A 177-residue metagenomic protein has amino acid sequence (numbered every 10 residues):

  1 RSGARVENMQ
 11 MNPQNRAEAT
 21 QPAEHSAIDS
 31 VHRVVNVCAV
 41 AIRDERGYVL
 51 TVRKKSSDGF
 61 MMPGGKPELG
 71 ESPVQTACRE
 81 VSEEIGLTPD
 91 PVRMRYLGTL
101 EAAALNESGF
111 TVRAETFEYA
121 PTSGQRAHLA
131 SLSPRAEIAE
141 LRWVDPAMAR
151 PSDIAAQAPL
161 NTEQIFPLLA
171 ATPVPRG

Functional and structural regions predicted by a protein language model:
R1-M9: Short, Lys/Arg-enriched N-terminal segments with co-localized hydrophobic residues within the first ~10-30 amino acids
Q10-N15, D58-F60, A127, S133-G177: Nudix hydrolase/Nudix homology domain
A19-V49, K66-L69, F117-E118: Conserved N-terminal beta-strand and adjoining loop/helix that marks the start of the Nudix/MutT-like hydrolase domain
V35, L100-S131, R142-A147, Q164-P173: Active-site-adjacent beta-strand/loop module that shapes the phosphate/pyrophosphate-binding cleft
R43-Y48, S57-D58, E68, A102-A103 (+1 more regions): Short, charged/polar surface micro-motifs in flexible loops or helix N-caps
D44-E84, T88: Conserved Nudix-box catalytic region and its N-terminal flanking loop in Nudix hydrolases and closely related
M61, R95, T116: Conserved beta-strand segments that form the floor/walls of ligand-binding pockets within enzyme and binding domains
T88-G98: A short coil-to-beta-strand element that immediately follows conserved catalytic motifs
